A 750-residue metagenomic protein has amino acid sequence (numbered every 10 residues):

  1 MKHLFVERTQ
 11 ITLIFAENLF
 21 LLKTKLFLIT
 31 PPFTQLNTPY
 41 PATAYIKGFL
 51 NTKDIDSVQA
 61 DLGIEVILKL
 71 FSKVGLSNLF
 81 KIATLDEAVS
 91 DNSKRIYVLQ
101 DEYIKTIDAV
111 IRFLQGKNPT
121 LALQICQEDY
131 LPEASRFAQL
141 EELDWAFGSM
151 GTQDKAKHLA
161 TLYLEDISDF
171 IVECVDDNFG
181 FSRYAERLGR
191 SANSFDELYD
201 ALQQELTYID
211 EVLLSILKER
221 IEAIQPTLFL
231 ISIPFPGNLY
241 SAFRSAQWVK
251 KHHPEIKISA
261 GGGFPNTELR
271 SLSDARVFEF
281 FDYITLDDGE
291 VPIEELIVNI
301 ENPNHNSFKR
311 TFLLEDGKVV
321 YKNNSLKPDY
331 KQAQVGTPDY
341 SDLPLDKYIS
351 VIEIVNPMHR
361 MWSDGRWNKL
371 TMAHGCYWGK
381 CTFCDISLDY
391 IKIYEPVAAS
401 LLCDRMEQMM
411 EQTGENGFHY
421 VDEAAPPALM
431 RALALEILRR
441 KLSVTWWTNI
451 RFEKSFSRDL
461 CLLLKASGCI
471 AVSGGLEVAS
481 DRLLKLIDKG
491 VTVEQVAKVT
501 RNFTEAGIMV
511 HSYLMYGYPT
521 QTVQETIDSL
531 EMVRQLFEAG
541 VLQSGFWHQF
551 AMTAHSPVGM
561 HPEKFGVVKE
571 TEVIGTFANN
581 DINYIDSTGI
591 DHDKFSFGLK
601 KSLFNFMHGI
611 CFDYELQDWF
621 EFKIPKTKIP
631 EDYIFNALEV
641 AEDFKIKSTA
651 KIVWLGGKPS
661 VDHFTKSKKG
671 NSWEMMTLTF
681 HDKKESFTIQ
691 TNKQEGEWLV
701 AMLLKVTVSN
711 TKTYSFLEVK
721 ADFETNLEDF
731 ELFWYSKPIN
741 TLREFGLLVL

Functional and structural regions predicted by a protein language model:
H3-P31, N51-T52, V66-E87, D91-R183 (+2 more regions): Radical SAM enzyme core and accessory elements
K25, T227-L230, G417: Structural motif
F27-T34, A42, L62-I64, F71 (+3 more regions): A structural motif corresponding to the C-terminal lobe/cap of the Radical SAM core domain
F33-L36, P41-A42, I46-N51, D56-G75 (+6 more regions): Glycine-rich beta-alpha loop elements in corrinoid/cobalamin-binding modules across cobalamin-dependent enzymes
L162-I216, P357-I386, Y390: Active-site cores of enzymes that catalyze phosphoryl transfer or operate on phosphate-rich substrates
L198-A201, I209, V320-K369, K684-T688 (+2 more regions): N-terminal [4Fe-4S]-dependent radical SAM core
Y208-F280, P396, S400, M410 (+3 more regions): Secondary-structure-rich domain cores
P338-M509: Radical SAM [4Fe-4S] cluster-binding motif and immediate context
